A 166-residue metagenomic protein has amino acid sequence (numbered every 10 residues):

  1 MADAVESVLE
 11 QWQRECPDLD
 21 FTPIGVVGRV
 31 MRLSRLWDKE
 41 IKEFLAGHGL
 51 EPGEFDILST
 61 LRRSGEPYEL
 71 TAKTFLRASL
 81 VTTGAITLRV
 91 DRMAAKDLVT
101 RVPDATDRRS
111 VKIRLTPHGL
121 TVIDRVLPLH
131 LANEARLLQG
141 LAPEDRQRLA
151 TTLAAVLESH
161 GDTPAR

Functional and structural regions predicted by a protein language model:
M1-D18, E144-R166: C-terminal regulatory/oligomerization modules of transcriptional regulators
M1-H48: N-terminal leader segment of winged-helix/HTH proteins
M31, S59-E66, L127, A154: Short, locally clustered residues in the helix-turn-helix/winged-helix DNA-binding domain
E54-L58: Short alpha-helical "packing" element that flanks the helix-turn-helix/winged-helix DNA-binding module
T74-L76: A short acidic, leucine-rich amphipathic alpha-helix
D91-T151: Charged, amphipathic alpha-helical coiled-coil/dimerization segments
